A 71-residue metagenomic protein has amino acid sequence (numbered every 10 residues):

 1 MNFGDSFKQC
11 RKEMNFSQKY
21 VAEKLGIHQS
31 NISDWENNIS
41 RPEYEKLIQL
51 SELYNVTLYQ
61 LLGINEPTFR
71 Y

Functional and structural regions predicted by a protein language model:
M1, K12-E13, R41: Short amphipathic helical patch at the helix-1/turn junction of helix-turn-helix
D5-Y20, K24, Q49: Short basic helix-loop element that most often maps to the first helix and adjoining turn of HTH DNA-binding modules
F7, V21-A22, I32-W35, L61: Conserved hydrophobic/aromatic packing and binding residues within compact polymer-binding modules
N15, G26, N37-N38, N55: Central "turn" residue of the DNA-binding helix-turn-helix
G26, E45-Q60: DNA major-groove recognition helix of helix-turn-helix/homeodomain DNA-binding modules
I39-Q49, T68-R70: Short, basic-rich loop-to-helix N-cap that marks the start of a DNA-contacting helix
E52, L62-Y71: Short, charged recognition helix plus adjacent turn of helix-turn-helix-like nucleic-acid-binding domains
